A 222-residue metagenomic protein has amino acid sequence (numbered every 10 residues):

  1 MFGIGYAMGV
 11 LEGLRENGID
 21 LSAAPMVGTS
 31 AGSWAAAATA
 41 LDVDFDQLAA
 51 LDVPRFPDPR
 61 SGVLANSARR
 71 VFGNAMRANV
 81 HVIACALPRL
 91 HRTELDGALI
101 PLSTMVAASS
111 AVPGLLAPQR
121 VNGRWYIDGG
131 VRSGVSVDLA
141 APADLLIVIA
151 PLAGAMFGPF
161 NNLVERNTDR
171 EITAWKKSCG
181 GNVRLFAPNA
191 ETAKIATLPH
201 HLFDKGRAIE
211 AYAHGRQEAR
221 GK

Functional and structural regions predicted by a protein language model:
M1-T29, A37-K222: Patatin-like phospholipase
